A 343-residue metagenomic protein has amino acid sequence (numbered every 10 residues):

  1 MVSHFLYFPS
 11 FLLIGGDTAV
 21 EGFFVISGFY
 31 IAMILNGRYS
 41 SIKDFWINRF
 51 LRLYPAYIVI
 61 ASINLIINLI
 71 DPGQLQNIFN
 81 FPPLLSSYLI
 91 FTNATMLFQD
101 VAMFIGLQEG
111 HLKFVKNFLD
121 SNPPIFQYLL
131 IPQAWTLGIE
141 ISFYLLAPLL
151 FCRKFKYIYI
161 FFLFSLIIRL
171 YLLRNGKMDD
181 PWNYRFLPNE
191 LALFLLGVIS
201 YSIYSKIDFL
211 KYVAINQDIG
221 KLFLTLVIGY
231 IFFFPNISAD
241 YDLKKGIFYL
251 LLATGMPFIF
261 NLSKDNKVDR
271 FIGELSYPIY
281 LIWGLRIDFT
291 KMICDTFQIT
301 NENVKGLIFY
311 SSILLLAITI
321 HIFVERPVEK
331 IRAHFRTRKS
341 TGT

Functional and structural regions predicted by a protein language model:
M1-F5, I66, L163-N175, F223-I237 (+1 more regions): Aromatic-anchored segments of alpha-helical transmembrane domains
M1-G37, L51-N64, P188-N189, F194 (+1 more regions): Functionally critical transmembrane alpha-helices in membrane proteins and complexes, commonly lining
D17-N36, W135-C152, Y159-Y212, K244-D265 (+1 more regions): Specific transmembrane alpha-helix
N36-Q99, F271-I287, G306-F309, I313 (+2 more regions): Transmembrane alpha-helical segments and their boundary/interface "anchor" motifs in multi-pass integral membrane
I63-L137, L250-T254: Membrane-interface helix-loop-helix regions
K154-I160, K211-L222, E302-V304: Membrane-interfacial entry segments at the cytosolic side of transmembrane helices
F194, K221, V227-R326: Alpha-helical transmembrane segments of multi-pass integral membrane proteins
M292, R326-T343: Membrane-proximal cytoplasmic C-terminal regulatory module of class A 7TM GPCRs
